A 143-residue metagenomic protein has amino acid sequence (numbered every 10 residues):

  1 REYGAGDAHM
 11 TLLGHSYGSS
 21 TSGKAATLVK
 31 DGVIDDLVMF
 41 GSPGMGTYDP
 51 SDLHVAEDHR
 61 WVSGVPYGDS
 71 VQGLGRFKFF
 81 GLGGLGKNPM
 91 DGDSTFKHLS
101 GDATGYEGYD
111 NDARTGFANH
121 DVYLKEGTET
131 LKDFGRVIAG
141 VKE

Functional and structural regions predicted by a protein language model:
R1-A8, A26-E143: Lipolytic serine-hydrolase domain surface
L13-G18, S22: Gly/Ala-rich beta-loop-alpha elbow adjacent to hydrolase catalytic centers
